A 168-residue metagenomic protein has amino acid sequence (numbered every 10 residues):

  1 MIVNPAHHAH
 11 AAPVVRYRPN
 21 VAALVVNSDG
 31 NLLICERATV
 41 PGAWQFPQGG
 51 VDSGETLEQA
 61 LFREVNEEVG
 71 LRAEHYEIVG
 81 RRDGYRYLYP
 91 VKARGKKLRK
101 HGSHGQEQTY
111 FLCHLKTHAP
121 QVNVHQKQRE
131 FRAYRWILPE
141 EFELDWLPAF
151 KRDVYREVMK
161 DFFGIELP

Functional and structural regions predicted by a protein language model:
M1-V26, K100-H101: Acidic, metal-coordinating catalytic segment for phosphate/diphosphate chemistry, firing primarily on the Nudix
R18, P41, F46, H104-Q108: Short connector loops at helix/strand junctions that flank enzyme active sites, especially segments positioning acidic
P19-V21, G30, E107-T109, R132: Change "...and in nucleic-acid phosphodiester-cleaving endonucleases..." to "...and in nucleic-acid processing enzymes
N27-G30, A38, H114-A119, P139-E141: Short loop segments at secondary-structure junctions
N31-E74, R81: Conserved Nudix-box catalytic region and its N-terminal flanking loop in Nudix hydrolases and closely related
G84-V122, R135: Active-site-adjacent beta-strand/loop module that shapes the phosphate/pyrophosphate-binding cleft
T109-H114, N123-R156: NUDIX/MutT-family hydrolases
E157-P168: Compositionally biased, intrinsically disordered linkers/stalks adjacent to structured regions
